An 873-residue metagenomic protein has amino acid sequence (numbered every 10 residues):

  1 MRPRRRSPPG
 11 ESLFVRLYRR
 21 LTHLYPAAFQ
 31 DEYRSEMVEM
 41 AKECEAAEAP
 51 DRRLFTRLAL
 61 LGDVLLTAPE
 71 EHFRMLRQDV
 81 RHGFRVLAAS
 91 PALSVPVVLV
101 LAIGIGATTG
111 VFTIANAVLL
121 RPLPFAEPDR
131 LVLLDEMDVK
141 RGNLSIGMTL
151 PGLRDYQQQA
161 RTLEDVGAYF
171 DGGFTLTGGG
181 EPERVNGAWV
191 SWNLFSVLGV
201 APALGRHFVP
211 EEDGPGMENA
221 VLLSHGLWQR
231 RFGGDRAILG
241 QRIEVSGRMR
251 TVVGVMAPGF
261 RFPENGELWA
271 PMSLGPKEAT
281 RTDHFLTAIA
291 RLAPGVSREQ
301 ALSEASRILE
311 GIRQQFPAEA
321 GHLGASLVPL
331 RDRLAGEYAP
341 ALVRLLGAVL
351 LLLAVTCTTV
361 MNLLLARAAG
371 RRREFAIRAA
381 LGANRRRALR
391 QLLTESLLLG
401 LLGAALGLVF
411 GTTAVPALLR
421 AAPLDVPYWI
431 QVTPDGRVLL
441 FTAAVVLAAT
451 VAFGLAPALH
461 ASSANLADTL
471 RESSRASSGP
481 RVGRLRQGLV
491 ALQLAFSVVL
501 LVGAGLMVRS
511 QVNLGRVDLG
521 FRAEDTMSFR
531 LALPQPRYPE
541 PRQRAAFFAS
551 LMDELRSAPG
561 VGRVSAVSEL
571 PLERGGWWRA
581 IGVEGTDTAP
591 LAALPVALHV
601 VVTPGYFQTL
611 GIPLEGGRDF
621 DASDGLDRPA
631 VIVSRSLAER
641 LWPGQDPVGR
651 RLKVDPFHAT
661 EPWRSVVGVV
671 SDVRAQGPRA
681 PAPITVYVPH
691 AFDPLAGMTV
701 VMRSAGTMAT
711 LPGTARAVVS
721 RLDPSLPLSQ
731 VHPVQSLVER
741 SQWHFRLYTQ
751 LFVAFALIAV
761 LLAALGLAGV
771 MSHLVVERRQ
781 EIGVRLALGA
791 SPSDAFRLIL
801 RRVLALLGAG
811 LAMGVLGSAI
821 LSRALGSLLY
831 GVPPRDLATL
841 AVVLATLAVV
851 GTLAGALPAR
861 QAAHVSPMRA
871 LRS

Functional and structural regions predicted by a protein language model:
M1-L99, R291-A293, E310, Q314 (+5 more regions): Negatively charged linear elements and acidic catalytic determinants
D51-L93, F125-A126, V139, G173 (+13 more regions): Membrane-helix entry/capping segments
H72-S94, L330-A335, L364-R390, T394 (+2 more regions): Alpha-helical transmembrane segments of integral membrane proteins
S90-V118, P122, V355-T358, A404 (+3 more regions): Short, strongly hydrophobic transmembrane alpha-helices
I103-R130, L365, A414-L424, F496-D525 (+3 more regions): Alpha-helical transmembrane segments
G173, G187-P210, M217-V343, P416-A417 (+4 more regions): Mid-to-C-terminal secondary-structure elements that act as membrane-proximal/extracytoplasmic interface segments
T356-G400, L765-A805, L811, A824 (+2 more regions): Interfacial "coupling" helices/loops that link adjacent transmembrane helices in transporter permeases
M361, L397-T469, R509, R801-A863: Small-residue-rich transmembrane alpha-helices
